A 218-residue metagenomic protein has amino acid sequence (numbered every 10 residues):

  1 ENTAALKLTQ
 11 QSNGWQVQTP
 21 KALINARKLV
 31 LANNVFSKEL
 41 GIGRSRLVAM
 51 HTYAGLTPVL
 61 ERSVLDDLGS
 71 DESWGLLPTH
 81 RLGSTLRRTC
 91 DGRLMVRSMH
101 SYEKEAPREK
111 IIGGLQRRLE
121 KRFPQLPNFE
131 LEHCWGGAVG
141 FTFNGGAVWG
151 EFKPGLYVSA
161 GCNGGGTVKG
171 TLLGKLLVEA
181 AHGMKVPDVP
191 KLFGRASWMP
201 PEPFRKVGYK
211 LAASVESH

Functional and structural regions predicted by a protein language model:
E1-W15: A conserved short coil-to-beta-strand element within the FAD-binding core of flavoproteins
K7, L23-S63, D67-P154: Active-site substrate-recognition segment that forms the wall of the catalytic cavity or substrate channel
S101-S217: C-terminal catalytic lobe of FAD-dependent flavoproteins
